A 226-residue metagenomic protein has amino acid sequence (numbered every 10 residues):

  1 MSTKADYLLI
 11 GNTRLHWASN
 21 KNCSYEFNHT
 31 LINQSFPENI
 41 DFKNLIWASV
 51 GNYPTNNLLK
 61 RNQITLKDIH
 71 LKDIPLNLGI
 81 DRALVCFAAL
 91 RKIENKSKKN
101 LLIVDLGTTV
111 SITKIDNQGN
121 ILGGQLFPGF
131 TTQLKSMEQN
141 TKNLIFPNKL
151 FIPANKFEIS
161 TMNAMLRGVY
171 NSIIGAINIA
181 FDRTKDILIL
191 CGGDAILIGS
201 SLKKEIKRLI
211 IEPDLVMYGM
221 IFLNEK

Functional and structural regions predicted by a protein language model:
M1-S2, L71-L101, M217-K226: Conserved phosphate-binding catalytic cores of ATP/NTP-utilizing and phosphoryl-transfer enzymes
M1-S24, K98-I121, M137: Gly/Thr-rich phosphate-binding beta-strand-loop-beta motif of the actin/hexokinase/Hsp70
S24-I40: A short, well-structured beta->alpha microelement
F36, N52-L59, I196-G199: Short, charged/polar "capping" segments at the starts of alpha-helices and the immediately preceding loops
D41-G51, K185-D194: Short glycine-rich phosphate-binding loop at a beta-alpha junction
K60-K72, K203-G219: Conserved phosphate-binding/catalytic loops in two-lobed NTP-binding clefts
D81-R91, L122-R167, L223: Glycine-rich phosphate-binding loop plus the immediately following alpha-helix
P153-I187: Adenine-nucleotide phosphate-binding core of ATP-dependent small-molecule kinases
